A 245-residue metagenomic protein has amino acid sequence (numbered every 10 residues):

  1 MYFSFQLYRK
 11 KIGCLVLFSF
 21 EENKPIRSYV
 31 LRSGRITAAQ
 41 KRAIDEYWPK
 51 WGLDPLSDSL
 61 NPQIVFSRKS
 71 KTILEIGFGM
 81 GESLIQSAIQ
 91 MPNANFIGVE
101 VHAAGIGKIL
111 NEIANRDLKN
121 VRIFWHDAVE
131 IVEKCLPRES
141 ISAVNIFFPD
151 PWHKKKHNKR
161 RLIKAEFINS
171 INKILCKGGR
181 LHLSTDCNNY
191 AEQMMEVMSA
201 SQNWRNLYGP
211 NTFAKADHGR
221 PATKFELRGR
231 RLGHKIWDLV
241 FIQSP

Functional and structural regions predicted by a protein language model:
F5, G13-T72, E82-I85, I89: S-adenosyl-L-methionine
I76, V99: Conserved beta-strand/loop positions that form the S-adenosyl-L-methionine
G77-G81: Class I SAM-dependent methyltransferase "Motif I" SAM/SAH-binding loop
H102: Conserved SAM/SAH-binding beta-strand->alpha-helix loop
L110-R138: S-adenosyl-L-methionine
I163-K177: A short glycine-rich, Lys/Arg-flanked "PGG" loop and its adjoining helix->strand segment in the class I
G178-T185: Conserved beta-strand signature within the Rossmann-like core of class I S-adenosyl-L-methionine
Q193-P245: Class I S-adenosyl-L-methionine
